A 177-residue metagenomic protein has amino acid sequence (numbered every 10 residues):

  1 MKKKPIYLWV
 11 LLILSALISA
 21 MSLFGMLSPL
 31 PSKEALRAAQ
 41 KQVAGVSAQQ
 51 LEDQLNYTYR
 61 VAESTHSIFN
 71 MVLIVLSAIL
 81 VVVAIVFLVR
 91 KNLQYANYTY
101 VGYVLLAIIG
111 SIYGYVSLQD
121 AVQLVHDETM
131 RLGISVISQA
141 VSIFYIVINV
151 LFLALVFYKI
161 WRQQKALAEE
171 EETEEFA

Functional and structural regions predicted by a protein language model:
M1-A38, L155-L167, E175-A177: Cytosolic juxtamembrane helix and N-cap/initiation of the first transmembrane helix
M1-L12, R60-N70, R90-N97, L132-S142: Membrane-water interface of alpha-helical transmembrane segments
K2-K4, V86-A96, L118-V122, N149-A177: Cytosolic juxtamembrane helix at the C-terminal end of the final transmembrane segment
L12-F24, L76-V81, A107-G110: Canonical alpha-helical transmembrane segments of integral membrane proteins
I13, V72-V75, V101-L105, V147: Hydrophobic residues within alpha-helical transmembrane segments of multi-pass solute transporters/permease subunits
K33-S67, Y113-V141: Interfacial non-cytosolic loop connecting adjacent transmembrane helices
F69-L88: Hydrophobic alpha-helical transmembrane segments
R90-H126: Hydrophobic alpha-helical transmembrane segments of integral membrane proteins
